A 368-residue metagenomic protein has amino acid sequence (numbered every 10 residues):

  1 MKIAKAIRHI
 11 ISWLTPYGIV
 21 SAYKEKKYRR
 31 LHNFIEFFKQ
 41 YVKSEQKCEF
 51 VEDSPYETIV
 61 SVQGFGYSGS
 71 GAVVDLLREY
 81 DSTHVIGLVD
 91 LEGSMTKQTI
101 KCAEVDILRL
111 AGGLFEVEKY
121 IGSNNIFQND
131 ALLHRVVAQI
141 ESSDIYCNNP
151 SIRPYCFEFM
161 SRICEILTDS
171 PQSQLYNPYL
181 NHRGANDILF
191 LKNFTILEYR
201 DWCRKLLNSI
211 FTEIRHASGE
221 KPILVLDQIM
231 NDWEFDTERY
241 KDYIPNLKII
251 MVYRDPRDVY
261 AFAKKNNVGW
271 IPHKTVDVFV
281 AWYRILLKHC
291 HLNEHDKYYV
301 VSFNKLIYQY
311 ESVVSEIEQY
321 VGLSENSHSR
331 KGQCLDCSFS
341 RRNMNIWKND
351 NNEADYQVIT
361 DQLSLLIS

Functional and structural regions predicted by a protein language model:
K2-P55, I59-V60, C290-H291, D296 (+2 more regions): PAPS-dependent sulfotransferases, especially Golgi type II membrane carbohydrate sulfotransferases
E57, S68, D232-F235: Short, conserved clusters of charged catalytic residues that mark active-site and nucleotide-handling motifs
Q63-G64: The Walker A (P-loop) glycine that initiates the GxxxxGKT/S ATP-binding motif of P-loop NTPases
S68-T83: A conserved segment at the C-terminal end of the G1
T83-D90, Y299: Conserved catalytic segments around the Walker B and adjacent sensor/switch elements of P-loop NTPase domains
V89-A217: Small/polar (Gly/Ser/Thr/Ala-rich) solvent-exposed segments that form structured loops/beta-strands/short helices used
E104-E116, I271-V278, I346-D355: A polyampholytic, Gly/Pro-enriched intrinsically disordered region
F157-H328: PAPS-dependent sulfotransferase catalytic domain
